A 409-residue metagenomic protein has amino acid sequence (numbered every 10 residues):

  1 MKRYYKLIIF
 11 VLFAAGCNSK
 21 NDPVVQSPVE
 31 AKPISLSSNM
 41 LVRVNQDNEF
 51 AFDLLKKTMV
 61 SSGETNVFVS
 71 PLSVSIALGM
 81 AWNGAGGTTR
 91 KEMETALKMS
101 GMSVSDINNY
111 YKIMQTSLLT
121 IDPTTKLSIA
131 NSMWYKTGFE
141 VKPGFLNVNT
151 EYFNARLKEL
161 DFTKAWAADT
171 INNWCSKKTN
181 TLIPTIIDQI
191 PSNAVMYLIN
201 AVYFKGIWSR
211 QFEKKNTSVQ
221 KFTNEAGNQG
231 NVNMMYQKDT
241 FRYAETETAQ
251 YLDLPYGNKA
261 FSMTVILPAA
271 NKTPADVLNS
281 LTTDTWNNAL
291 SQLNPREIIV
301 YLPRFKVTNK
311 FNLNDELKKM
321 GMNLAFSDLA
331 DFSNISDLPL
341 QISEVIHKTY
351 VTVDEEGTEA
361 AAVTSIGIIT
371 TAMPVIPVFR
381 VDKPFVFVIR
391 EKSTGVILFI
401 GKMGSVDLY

Functional and structural regions predicted by a protein language model:
K2-K6, V11, C17-F162, D407: Detector for small/aliphatic-rich hydrophobic stretches
P71-S75, S192-M196, T394: Short alpha-helical patches at coil-to-helix transitions and adjacent helical residues in well-structured domains
M93-L97, F212-K221, A275-D284: Short Gly/aromatic-enriched secondary-structure transition segments
V104-A269, S291-A372: Non-catalytic, conformational "gating/processing" segments within enzyme and secreted inhibitor domains
L198, M235, Q250-I266, P374-Y409: Extended hydrophobic
Q211-K214, I266, D276-L281, S365-I366 (+2 more regions): Composition- and surface-driven signal marking solvent-exposed, interaction-prone regions in large proteins
P268-N294: Internal alpha/beta scaffold segment
